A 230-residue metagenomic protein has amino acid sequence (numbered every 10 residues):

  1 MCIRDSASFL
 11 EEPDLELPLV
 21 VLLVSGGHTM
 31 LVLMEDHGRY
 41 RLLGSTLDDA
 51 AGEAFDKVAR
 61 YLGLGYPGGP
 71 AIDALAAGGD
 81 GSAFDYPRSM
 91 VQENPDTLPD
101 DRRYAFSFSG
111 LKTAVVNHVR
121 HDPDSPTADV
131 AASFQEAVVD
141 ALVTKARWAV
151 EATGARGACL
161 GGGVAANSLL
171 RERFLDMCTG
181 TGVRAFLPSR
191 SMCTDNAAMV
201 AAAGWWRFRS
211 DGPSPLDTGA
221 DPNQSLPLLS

Functional and structural regions predicted by a protein language model:
M1-D5: Conserved small/polar residues in nucleotide/adenosyl-binding loops
S6, V21-L23, T29-L33: Short beta-strand scaffold segments in enzyme catalytic cores
P13, E35-D80, K112-T113, N117-P123: Glycine-rich phosphate-binding loop plus the immediately following alpha-helix
S25, A158-N167: Glycine-rich beta-strand-to-loop/alpha-helix junction loops that act as flexible
A74-A158, S168-G180, F208-D211, L228: A contiguous, well-structured pocket-lining segment that forms one wall/lid of small-molecule binding clefts in soluble
F174-V200, S214: Conserved phosphate-binding/catalytic loops in two-lobed NTP-binding clefts
R209-S230: Acidic, glycine/GT-rich loop-and beta-edge segments that sit at the periphery of enzyme/chaperone cores
